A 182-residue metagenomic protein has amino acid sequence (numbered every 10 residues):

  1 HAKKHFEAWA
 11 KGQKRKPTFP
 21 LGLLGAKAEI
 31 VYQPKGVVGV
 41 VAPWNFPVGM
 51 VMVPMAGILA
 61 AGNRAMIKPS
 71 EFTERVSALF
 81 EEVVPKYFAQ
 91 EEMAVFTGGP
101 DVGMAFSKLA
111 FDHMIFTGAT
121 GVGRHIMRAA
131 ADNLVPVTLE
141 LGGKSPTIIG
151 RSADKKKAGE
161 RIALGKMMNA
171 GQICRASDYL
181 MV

Functional and structural regions predicted by a protein language model:
H1-M52, F80, Y87-A94: N-terminal Rossmann NAD(P)-binding subdomain characteristic of aldehyde/semialdehyde dehydrogenases
K27-A28, V95-D112: A structured beta-alpha segment of the ubiquitous adenosine-cofactor-binding alpha/beta core
V41, G99, T117: Conserved residues at the C-terminal ends of beta-strands
L59-A60: Short hydrophobic alpha-helices that are characteristic scaffold elements of the AMP-binding
R64-M66, V137: A short hydrophobic/small-residue beta-strand
I67-V83, V95-P100, G150-A153: ATP-dependent adenylate-forming carboxylate-activation enzymes
F88, H113, A119-V182: ALDH superfamily catalytic-core signature
